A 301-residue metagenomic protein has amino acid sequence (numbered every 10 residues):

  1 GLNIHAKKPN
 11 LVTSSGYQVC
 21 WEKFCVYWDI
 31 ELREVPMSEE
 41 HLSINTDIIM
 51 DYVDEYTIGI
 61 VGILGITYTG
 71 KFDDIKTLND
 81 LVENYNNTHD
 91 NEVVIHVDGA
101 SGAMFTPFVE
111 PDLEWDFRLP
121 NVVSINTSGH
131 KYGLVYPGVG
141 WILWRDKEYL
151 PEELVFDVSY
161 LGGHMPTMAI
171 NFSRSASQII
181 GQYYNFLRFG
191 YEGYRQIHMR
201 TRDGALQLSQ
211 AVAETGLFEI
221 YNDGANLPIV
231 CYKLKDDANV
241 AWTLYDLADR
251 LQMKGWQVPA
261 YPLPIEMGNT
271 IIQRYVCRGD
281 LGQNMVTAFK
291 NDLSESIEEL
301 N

Functional and structural regions predicted by a protein language model:
G1-L154, L161: Conserved PLP-enzyme active-site core in the AAT-like
A6, N222-I229, G268-I272: Short Gly/Ser/Thr- and Asp/Glu-enriched loop/turn motifs at secondary-structure junctions
I66, R188-Y191, D236-A238, G279-Q283: A generic structural motif
Y85, M267-N301: PLP-dependent enzyme catalytic core of the Aspartate aminotransferase-like
F108-L227, K233-D237: Active-site C-terminal subdomain of aminotransferase-like
A238-L247, Q283-A288: Short, conserved charged micro-motifs
L251-P259, S294-N301: A common structural junction motif
K254-R274: Conserved PLP cofactor-binding pocket of PLP-dependent enzymes
